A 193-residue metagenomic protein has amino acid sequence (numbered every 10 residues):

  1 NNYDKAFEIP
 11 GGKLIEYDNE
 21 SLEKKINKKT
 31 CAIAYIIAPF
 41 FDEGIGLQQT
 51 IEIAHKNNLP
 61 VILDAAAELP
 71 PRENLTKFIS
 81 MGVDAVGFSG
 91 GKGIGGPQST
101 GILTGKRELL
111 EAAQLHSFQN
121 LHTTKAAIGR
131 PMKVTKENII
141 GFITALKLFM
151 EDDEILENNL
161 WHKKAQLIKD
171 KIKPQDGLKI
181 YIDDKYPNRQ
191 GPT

Functional and structural regions predicted by a protein language model:
N1-E154, N158-N159, K164, I168-I180: Conserved PLP-enzyme active-site core in the AAT-like
L178-T193: Conserved PLP-binding catalytic core of the aspartate aminotransferase-like
